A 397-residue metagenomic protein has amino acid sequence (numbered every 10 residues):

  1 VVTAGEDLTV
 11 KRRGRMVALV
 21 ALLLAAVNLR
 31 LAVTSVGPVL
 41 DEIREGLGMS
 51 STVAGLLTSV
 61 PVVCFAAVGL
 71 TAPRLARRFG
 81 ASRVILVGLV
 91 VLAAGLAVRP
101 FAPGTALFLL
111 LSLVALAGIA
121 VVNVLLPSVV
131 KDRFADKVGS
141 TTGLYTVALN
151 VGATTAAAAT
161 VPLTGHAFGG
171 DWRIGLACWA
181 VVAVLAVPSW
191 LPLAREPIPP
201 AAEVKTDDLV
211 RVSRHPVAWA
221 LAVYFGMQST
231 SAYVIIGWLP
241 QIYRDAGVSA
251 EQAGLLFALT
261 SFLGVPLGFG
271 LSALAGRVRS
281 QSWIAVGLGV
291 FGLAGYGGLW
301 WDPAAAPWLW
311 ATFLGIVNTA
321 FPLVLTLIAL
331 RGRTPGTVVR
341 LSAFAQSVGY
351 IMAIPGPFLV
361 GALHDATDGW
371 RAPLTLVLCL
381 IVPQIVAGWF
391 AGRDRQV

Functional and structural regions predicted by a protein language model:
A4-R12, A194-L221: Juxtamembrane intracellular "pre-TM" segments in multi-pass secondary transporters
G37, P216-A258, F262-P266: Extracytoplasmic gate region of multi-pass secondary transporters
G48, G80, F101-A106, A135 (+2 more regions): Helix-breaking motifs and short loop linkers at transmembrane-helix boundaries and internal kinks in secondary membrane
A67-T105: Conserved MFS/SLC helix-loop-helix module at the cytosolic interface between two early adjacent transmembrane helices
L111-V147: Cytoplasmic helix-loop-helix junction between adjacent transmembrane helices in 12-TM secondary transporters
D136-S140, L144-R195: Helix-loop-helix hairpin linking two adjacent transmembrane segments in secondary transporters
S280-V324: C-terminal transmembrane helical hairpin of 12-TM major facilitator-type secondary transporters
G332-W370, V377: A late C-terminal transmembrane helix in Major Facilitator Superfamily
